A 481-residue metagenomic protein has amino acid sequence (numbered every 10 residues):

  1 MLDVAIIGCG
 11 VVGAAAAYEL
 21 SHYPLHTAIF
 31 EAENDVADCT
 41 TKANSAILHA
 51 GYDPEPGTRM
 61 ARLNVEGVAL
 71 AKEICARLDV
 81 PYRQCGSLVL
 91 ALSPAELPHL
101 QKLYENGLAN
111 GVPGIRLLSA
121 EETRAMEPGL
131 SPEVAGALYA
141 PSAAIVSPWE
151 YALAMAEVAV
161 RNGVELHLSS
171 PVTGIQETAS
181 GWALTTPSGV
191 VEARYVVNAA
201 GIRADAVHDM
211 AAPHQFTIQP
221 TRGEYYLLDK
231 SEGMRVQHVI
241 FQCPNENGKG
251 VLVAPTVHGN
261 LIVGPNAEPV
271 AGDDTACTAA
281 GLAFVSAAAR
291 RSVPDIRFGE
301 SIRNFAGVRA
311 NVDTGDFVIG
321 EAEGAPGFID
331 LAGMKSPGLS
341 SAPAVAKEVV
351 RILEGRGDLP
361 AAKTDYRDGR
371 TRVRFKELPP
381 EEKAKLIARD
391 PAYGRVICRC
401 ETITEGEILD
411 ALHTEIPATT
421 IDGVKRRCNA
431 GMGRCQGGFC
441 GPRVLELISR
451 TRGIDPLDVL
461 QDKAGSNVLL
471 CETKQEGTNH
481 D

Functional and structural regions predicted by a protein language model:
L2-A28: N-terminal Rossmann-like FAD-binding beta1-loop-alpha1 element of flavoenzymes
A15, I175-S180, L184-G264, E268-T278 (+3 more regions): Flavin-dependent oxidoreductases
H22-K42: Glycine-rich FAD pyrophosphate-binding loop
A46-M126, G250-V251: Dinucleotide-binding Rossmann-like beta1-alpha1 core, especially the glycine-rich loop that anchors the ADP
R62-V65, L90-H99, L138-E157, T275-A280 (+2 more regions): Short beta-strand to alpha-helix junction loop
L138-Y195: Helical element adjacent to the flavin cofactor pocket in flavoenzyme catalytic cores
G248, V257-H258, D273-V396, I403-I416 (+2 more regions): C-terminal catalytic lobe of FAD-dependent flavoproteins
T404-E415, G438-P456: Iron-sulfur (Fe-S) cluster-binding segments and ferredoxin-like electron-carrier domains, especially [2Fe-2S]
